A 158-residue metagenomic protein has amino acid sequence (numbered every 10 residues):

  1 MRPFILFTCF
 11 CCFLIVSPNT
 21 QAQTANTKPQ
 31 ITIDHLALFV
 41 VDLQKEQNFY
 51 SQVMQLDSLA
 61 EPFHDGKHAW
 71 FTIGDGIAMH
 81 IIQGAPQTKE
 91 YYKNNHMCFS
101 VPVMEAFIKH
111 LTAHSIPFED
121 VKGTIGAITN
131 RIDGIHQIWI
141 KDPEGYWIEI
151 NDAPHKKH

Functional and structural regions predicted by a protein language model:
M1-T27: Bacterial Sec-dependent N-terminal signal peptides
A22-Q44, N95-M97, K156-H158: N-terminal beta-strand motif that seeds the catalytic metal site of vicinal oxygen chelate
L38-A78: Core segments of cupin and vicinal oxygen chelate
D42-Q44, M97-E144: Vicinal oxygen chelate
D65, K93, G134: Exposed loop/turn and edge beta-strand positions of beta-sandwich/beta-sheet ligand-binding modules
H68-T112: Mid-chain, structured segments of secreted extracytoplasmic proteins
R131-D133, N151-K157: Short beta->alpha transition motifs characteristic of CBS
